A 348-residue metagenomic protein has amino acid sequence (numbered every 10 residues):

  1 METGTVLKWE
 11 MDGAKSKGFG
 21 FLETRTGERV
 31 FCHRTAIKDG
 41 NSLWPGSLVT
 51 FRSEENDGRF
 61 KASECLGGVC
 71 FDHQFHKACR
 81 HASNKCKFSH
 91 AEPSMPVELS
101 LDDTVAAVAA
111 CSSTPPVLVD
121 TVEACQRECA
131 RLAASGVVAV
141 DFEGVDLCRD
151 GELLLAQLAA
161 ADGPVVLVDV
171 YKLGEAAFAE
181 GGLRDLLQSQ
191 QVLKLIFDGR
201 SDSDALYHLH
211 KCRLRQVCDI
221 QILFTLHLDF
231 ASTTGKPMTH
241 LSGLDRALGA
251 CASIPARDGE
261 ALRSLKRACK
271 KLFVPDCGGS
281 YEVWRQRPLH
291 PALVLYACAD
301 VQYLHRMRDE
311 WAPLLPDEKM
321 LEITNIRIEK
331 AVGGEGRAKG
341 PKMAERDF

Functional and structural regions predicted by a protein language model:
M1-C111: Cys/His Zn-binding finger modules involved in RNA regulation
H90-V138, F142, K319, V332: N-terminal accessory regions of nucleic-acid-interacting proteins
V97-T104, L315-F348: Common nucleic-acid-contacting/processivity interface regions adjacent to the catalytic cores of nucleic-acid enzymes
V137-D150, D202: Short acidic, Gly/Ser-rich segments with clustered Asp/Glu that frequently serve as metal-coordination loops in enzyme
D146-G163: A short alpha/beta connector and helix-capping loop motif
P164-K194: Nucleic-acid-processing active sites and adjacent nucleic-acid-binding tracks, predominantly divalent metal-dependent
I220-I254: Short alpha-helix plus adjacent loop in nuclease-associated cores
D258-G333: Acidic, Mg2+-coordinating catalytic module of metal-dependent nucleases/exonucleases that use a two-metal-ion mechanism
